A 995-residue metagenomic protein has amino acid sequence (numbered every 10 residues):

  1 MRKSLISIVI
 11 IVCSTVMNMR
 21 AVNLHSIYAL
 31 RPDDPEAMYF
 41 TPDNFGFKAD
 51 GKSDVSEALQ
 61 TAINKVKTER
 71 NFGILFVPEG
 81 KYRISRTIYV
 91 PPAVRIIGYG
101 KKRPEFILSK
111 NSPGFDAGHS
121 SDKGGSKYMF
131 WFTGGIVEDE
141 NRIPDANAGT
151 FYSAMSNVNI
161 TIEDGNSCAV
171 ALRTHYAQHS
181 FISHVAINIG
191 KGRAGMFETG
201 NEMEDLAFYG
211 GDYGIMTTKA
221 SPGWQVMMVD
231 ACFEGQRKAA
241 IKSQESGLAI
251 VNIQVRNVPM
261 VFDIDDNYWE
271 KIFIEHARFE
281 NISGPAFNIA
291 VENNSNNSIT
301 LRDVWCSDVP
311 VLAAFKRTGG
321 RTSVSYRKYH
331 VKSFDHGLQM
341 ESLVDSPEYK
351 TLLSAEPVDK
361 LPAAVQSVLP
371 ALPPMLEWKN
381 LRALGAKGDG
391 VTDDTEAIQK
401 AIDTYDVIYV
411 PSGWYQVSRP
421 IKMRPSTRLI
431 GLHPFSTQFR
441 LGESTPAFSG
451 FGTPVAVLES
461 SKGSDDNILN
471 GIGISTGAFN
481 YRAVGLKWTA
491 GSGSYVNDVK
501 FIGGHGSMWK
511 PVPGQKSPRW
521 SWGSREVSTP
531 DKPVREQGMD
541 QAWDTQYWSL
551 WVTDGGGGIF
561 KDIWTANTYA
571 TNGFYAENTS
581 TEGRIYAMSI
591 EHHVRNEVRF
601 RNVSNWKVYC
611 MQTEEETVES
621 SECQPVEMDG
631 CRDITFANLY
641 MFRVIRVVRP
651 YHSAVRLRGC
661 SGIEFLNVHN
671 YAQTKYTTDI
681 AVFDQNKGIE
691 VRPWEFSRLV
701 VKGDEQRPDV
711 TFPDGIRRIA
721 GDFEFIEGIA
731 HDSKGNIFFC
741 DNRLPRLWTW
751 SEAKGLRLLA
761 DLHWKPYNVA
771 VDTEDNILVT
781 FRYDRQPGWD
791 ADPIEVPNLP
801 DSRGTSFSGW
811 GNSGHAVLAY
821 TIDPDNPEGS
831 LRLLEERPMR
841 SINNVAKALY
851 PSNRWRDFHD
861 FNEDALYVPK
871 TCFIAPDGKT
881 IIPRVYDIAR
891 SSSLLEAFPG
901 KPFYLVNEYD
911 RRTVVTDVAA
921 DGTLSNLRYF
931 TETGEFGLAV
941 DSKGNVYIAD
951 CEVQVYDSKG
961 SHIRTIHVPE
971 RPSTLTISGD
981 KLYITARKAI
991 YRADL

Functional and structural regions predicted by a protein language model:
R2-F76, I84, Y89-P91, R95-D164 (+16 more regions): Extracellular "leader-to-stem" segments immediately downstream of a signal peptide or signal-anchor in secreted/lumenal
F72-K81, S85-V94, T404-L429, V594-R595 (+1 more regions): Conserved SET/PR-domain catalytic core that frames the SAM/AdoMet-binding pocket
D212, S580, S604-Y609, T613-E619 (+3 more regions): Long, distal/terminal scaffolding or interaction modules with repetitive or compositionally biased sequence
E245, D266, S412, N578 (+8 more regions): Active-site proximal loops enriched in glycine and acidic residues that flank catalytic Cys/His/Asp and coordinate
Y409, W414, F574-N578, R584-R599 (+1 more regions): C-terminal, well-structured subdomains that either form a transmembrane helix-short loop-helix hairpin in multi-pass
Q706-L995: Sequence-structural signature of mature extracellular/luminal beta-sheet repeat domains, prominently beta-propellers
